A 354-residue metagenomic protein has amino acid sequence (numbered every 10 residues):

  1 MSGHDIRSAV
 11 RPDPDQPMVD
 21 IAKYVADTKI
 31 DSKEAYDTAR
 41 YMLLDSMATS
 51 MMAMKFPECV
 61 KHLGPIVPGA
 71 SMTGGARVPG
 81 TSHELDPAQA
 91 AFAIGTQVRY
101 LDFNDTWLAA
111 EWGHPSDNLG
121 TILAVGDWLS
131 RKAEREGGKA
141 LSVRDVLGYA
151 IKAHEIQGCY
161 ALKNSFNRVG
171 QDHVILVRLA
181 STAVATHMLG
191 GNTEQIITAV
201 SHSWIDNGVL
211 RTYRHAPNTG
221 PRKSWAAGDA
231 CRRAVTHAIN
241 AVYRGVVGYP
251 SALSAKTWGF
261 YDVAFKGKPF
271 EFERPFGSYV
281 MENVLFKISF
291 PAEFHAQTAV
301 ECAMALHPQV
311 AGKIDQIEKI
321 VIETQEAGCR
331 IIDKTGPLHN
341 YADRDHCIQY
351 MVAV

Functional and structural regions predicted by a protein language model:
S2-E282, G328: N-terminal core-entry segment
Q89-A90, Y149-A150, G267, K287-A292 (+1 more regions): A generic short-segment signal for beta-strand/edge and adjacent turn/coil regions
E111-H114, V174, A292, Y341 (+1 more regions): Aromatic-acidic/polar surface patches that form glycan- and anion
D262-S289, E293-Q309: Membrane-embedded hairpin module used as a gating/binding unit in multi-pass transport and secretion proteins
H295-V354: C-terminal catalytic subdomain
